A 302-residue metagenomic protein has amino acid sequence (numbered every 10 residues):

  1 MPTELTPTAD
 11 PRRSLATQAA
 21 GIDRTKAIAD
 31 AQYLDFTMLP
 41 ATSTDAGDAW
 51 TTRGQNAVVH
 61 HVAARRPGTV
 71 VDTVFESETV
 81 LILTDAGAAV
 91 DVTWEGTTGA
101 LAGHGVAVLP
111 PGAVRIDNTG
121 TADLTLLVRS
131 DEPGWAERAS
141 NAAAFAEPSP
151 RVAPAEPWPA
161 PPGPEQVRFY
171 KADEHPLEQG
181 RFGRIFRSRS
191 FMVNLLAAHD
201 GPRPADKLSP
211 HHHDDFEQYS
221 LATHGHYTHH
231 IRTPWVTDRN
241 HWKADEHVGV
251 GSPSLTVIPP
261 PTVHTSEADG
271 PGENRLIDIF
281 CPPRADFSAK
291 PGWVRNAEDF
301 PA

Functional and structural regions predicted by a protein language model:
P2-H61, A136-K207, A302: A short, N-terminal "cap"/entry segment at the start of jelly-roll beta-barrel domains of the cupin/DSBH fold
W50, P67-I82, G99, G105-V108 (+5 more regions): Short, low-complexity cationic-aromatic patches
A57-E76, L195-E217, P234-V236, P260-T262: Conserved short histidine dyad/triad with adjacent acidic residue
R65-G96, H213-R239, A244-D245: Glycine- and acidic-residue-biased ligand/ion/polar-headgroup-sensing regions
L83-P162: Hydrophobic, ordered structural segments
A100-G120, L127-S130, V248-G270, I277-C281: Conserved metal-binding segment of the jelly-roll/cupin
S220-A222, L276-I279: Active-site scaffold segments
H264, R284-D286, K290-E298: Extended, charge-rich intrinsically disordered regulatory tails
